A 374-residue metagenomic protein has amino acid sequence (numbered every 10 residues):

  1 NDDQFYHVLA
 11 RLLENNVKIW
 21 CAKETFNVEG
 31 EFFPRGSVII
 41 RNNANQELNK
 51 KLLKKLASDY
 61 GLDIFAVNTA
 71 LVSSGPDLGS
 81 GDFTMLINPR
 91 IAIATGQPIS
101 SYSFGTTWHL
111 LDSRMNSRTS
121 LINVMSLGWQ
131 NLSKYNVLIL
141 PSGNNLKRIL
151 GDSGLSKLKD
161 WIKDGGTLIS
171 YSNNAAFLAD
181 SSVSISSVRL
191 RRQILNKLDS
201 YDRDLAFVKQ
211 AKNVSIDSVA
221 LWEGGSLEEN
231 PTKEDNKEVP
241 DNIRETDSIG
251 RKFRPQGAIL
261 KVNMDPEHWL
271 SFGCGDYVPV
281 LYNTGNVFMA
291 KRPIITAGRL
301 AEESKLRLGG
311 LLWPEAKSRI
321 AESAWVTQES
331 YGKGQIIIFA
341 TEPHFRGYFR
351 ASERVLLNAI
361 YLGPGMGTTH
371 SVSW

Functional and structural regions predicted by a protein language model:
N1-W374: Intrinsic-disorder/low-complexity accessory segments
